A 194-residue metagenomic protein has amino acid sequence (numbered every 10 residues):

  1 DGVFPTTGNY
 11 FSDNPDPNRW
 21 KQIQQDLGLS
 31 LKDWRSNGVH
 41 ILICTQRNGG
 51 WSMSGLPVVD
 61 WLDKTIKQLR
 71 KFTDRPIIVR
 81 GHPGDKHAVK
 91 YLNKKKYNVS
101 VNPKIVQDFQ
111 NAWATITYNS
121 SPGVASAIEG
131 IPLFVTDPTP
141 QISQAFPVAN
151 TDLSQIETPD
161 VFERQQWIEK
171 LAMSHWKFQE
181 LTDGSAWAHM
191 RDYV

Functional and structural regions predicted by a protein language model:
D1-P5, V89-P103, I131-L133, A145-S154: Active-site regions of enzymes building and remodeling cell-envelope glycoconjugates
D1-V39, Q144-V194: Leloir-type glycosyltransferase catalytic cores
G38-G50, G81-P83, D137-P138: Short loop/turn segments at strand-loop or loop-helix junctions that form parts of catalytic or ligand-binding pockets
H40, P76, W113-A114: Structural motif
G49-M53, D85-K90, V124-A125, I142-A145: Short catalytic/ligand-binding loop motif for oxyanion handling, primarily in non-cytosolic enzymes, centered on
S52-D60: Glycine- and acidic-residue-enriched helix-capping/strand-helix junction motifs
L62-N102: Catalytic donor nucleotide-activated moiety binding site of glycosyltransferases and closely related
N102-V148: A donor-sugar binding/catalytic signature common to diverse glycosyltransferases and related nucleotide-sugar
